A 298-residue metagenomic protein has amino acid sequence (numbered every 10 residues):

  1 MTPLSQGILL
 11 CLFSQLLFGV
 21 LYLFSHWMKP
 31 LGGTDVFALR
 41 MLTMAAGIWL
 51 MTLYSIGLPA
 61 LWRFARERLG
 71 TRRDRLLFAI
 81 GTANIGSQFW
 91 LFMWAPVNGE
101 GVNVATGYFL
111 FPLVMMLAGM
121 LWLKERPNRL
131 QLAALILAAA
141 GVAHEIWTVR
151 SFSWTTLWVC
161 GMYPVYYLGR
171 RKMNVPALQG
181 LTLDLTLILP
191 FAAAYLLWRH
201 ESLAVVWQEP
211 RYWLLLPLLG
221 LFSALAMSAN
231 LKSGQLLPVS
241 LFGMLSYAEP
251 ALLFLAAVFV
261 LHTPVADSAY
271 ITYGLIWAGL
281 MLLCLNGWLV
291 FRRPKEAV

Functional and structural regions predicted by a protein language model:
M1-A38, A140-K172, E296-V298: Glycine-/small-residue-enriched transmembrane alpha-helix faces in small-molecule transporters and effluxers
M1-F13, A46-I80, R129, T186-L216 (+2 more regions): Membrane-interface interhelical linkers
L12-V20, F24, A79-P96, W158-G169 (+3 more regions): Hydrophobic alpha-helical transmembrane segments of multi-pass membrane transport proteins, especially secondary
M28, V36, A95-P96, L121-K124 (+5 more regions): Hydrophobic/aromatic residues within transmembrane alpha-helices of multi-pass small-molecule transporters
M41, Y247, A251-V298: C-terminal-most transmembrane helix of multi-pass membrane proteins
A105-L110, A177-L187, A224-F259: Helix-helix packing/entry segments at the starts of transmembrane helices
L110-L130, A251-Y270: C-terminal transmembrane-helix exit sites in multi-pass transporters
P127-I146, V159-G161, S268-G287: Hydrophobic transmembrane alpha-helices of multi-pass small-molecule transport proteins
